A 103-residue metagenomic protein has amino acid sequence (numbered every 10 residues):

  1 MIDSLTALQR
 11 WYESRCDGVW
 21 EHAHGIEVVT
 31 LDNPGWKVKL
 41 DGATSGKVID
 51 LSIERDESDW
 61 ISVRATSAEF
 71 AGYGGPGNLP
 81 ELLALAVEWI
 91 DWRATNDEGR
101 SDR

Functional and structural regions predicted by a protein language model:
M1-S45: Negatively charged, low-complexity tracts enriched in Asp/Glu with abundant Ser/Thr
L8, Y12, I49, L82-A86: Generic structural signal of hydrophobic/aromatic residues within well-ordered alpha-helices of folded domains
K37-S62: A short, structured beta-strand/loop element
E54-S101: Helix-rich interaction surfaces within compact, conserved domain-sized segments that mediate assembly or partner
